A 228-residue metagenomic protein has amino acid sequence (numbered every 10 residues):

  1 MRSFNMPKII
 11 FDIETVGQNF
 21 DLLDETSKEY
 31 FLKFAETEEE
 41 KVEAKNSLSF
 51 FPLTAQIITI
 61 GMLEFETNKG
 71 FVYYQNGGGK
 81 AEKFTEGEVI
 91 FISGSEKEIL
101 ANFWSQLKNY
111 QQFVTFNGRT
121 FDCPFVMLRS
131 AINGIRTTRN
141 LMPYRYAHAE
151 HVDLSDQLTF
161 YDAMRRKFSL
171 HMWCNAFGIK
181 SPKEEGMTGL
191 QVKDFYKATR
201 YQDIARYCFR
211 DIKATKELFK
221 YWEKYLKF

Functional and structural regions predicted by a protein language model:
R2-E98, S105: Conserved RNase H-like, two-metal-ion catalytic cores of nucleic-acid enzymes
R2-P7, A55-I58, L63-N68, Y73-G87 (+1 more regions): Metal-dependent phosphoesterase core characteristic of DEDDh/y 3'-5' exonuclease domains
T26-S27, I99, V192, D203: A general marker of short, structured functional hotspots
